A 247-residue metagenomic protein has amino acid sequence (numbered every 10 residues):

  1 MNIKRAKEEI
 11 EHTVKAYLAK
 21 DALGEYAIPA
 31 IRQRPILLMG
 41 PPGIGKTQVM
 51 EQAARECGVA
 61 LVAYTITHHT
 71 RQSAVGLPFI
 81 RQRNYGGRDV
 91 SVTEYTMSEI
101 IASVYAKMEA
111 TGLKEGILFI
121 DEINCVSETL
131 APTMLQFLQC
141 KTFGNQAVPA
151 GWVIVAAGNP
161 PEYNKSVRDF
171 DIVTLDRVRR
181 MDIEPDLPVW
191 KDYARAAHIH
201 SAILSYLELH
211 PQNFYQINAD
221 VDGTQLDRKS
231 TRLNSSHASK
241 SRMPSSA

Functional and structural regions predicted by a protein language model:
M1-L209: AAA+ P-loop NTPase catalytic core and its hallmark functional loops
A194-S235, S246: Conserved AAA+ ATPase small/helical "lid" subdomain
S239: Conserved recognition-core residues within compact binding domains
